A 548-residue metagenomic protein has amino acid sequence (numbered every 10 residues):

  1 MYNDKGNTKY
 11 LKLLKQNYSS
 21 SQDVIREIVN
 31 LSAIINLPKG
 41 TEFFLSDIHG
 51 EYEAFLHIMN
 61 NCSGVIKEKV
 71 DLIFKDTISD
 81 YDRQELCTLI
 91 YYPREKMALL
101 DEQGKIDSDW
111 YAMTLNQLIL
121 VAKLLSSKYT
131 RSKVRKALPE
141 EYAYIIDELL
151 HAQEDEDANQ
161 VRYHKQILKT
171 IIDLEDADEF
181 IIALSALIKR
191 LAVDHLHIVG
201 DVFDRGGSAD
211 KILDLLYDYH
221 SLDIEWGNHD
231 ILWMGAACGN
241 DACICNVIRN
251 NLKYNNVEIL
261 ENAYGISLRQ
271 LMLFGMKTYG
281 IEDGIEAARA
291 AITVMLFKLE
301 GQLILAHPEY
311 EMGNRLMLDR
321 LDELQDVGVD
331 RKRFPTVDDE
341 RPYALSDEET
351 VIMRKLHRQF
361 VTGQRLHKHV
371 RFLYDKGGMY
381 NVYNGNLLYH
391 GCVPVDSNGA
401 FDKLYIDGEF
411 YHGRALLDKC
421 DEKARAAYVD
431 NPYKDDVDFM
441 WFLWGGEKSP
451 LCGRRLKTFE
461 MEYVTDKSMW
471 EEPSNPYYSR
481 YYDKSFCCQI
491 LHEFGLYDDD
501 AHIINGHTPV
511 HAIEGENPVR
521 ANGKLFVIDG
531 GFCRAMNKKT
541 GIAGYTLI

Functional and structural regions predicted by a protein language model:
M1-I548: Feature recognizes metal-dependent phosphohydrolase scaffolds
